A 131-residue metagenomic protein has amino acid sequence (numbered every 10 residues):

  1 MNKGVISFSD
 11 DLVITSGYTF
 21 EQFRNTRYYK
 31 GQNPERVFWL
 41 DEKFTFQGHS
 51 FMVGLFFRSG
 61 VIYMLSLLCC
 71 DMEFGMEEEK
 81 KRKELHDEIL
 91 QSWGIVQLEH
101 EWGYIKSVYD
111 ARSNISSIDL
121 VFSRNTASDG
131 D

Functional and structural regions predicted by a protein language model:
M1-V96, H100-D131: Short helix/turn-capping signatures at newly exposed starts of structured segments
